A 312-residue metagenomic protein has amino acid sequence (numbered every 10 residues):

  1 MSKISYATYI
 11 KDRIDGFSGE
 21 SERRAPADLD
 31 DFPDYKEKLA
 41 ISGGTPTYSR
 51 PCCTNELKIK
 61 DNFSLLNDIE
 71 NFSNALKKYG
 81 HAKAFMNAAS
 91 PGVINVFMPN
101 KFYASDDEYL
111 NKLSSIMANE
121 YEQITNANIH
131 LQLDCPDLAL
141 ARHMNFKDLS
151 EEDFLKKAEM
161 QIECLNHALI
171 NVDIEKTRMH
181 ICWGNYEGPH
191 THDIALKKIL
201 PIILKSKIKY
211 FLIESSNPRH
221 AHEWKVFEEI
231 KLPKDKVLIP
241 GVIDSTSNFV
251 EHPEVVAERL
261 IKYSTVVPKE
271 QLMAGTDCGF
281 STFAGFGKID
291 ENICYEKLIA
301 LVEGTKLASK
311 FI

Functional and structural regions predicted by a protein language model:
M1-I312: Domain-level signal for soluble alpha/beta catalytic cores
